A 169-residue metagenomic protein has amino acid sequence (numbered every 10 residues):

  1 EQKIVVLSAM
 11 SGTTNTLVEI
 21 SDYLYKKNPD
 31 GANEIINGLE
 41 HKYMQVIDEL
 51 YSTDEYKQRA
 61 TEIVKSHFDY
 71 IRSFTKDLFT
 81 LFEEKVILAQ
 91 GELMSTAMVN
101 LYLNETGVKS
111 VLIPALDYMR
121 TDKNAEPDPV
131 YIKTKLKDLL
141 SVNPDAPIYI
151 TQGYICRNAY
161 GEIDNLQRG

Functional and structural regions predicted by a protein language model:
E1-G169: Nucleotide/pyrophosphate-binding catalytic subdomain
